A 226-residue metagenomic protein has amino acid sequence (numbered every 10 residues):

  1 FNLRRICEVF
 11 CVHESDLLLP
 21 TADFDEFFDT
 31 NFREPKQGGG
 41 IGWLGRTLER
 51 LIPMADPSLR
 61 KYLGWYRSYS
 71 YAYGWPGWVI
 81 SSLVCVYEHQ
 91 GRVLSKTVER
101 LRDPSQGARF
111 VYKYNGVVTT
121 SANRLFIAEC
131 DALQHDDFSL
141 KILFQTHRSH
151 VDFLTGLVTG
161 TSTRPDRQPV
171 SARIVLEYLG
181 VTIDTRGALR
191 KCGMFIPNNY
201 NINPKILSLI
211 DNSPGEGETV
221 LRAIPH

Functional and structural regions predicted by a protein language model:
F1-R5, L19, T30-P35: Short Lys/Arg-enriched helix C-cap and helix-to-coil transition segments that create basic nucleic-acid-contact patches
N2-D16, D23: DNA major-groove recognition helix of helix-turn-helix/homeodomain DNA-binding modules
E26-L94: Helix-turn-helix/homeodomain-like alpha-helical modules used for DNA recognition and transcription-factor dimerization
K61-R67, G91-K96, A122-A128, D152-T155: Short, hydrophobic/aromatic-rich segments at coil-to-beta transitions
Y73, R100, A132-L133: Residue-level signature for short turns and capping positions that connect secondary-structure elements
Y73-P76, D103-A108: Short, cysteine-centered beta-strand-loop-beta hairpins and adjacent loop/turn segments enriched in charged/polar
G107-H226: C-terminal regulatory/effector modules of DNA-binding transcriptional regulators
